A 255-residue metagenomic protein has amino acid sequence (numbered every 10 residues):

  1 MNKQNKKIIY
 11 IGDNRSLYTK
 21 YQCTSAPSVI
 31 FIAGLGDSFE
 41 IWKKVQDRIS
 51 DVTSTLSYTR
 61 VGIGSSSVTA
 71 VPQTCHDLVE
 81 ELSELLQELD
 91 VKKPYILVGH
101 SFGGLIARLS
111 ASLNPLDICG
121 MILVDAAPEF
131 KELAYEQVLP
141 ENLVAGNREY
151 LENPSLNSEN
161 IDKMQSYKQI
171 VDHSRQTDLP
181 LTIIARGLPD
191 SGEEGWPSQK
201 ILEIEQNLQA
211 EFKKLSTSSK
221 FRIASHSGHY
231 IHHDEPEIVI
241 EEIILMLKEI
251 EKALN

Functional and structural regions predicted by a protein language model:
M1-S16: N-terminal cap/lid segment of alpha/beta-hydrolase-fold proteins
G12-D13, K20, S57-V98: Active-site loop/oxyanion-hole signature of alpha/beta-hydrolase fold enzymes
R15-S65: Conserved HGGG/HGGXW glycine-rich cap/lid loop of the alpha/beta-hydrolase fold
I32, Y58-R60, V124, A185 (+1 more regions): Alpha/beta-hydrolase
K92-F130: Conserved hydrolase catalytic core segment
I122-E159, G192, W196: Flexible "cap/lid" loop of the alpha/beta hydrolase fold
S155-H173, I204-E211: Active-site nucleophile elbow and catalytic-triad environment of alpha/beta-hydrolase enzymes
S219, S225-N255: Catalytic active-site module of serine/aspartate enzymes centered on a nucleophile-bearing elbow/loop
